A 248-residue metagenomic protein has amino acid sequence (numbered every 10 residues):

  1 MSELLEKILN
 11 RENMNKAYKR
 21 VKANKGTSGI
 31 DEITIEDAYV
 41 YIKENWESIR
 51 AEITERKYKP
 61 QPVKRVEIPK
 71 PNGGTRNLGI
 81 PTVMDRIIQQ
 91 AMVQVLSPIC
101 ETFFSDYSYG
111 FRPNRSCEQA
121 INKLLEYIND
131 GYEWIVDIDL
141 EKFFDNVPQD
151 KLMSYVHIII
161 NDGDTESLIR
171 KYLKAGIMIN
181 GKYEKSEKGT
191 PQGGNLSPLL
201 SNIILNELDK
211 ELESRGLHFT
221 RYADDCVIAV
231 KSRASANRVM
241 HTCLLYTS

Functional and structural regions predicted by a protein language model:
M1-I42: Non-catalytic, polymerase-adjacent accessory regions of viral genome-replication enzymes
N10-K16, E52-T75, V83, I87-L96 (+3 more regions): Reverse-transcriptase-like RNA-dependent polymerase core
A23-E36, Q61-I87, F103-S116, V136 (+2 more regions): Short, conserved non-catalytic motifs in the polymerase core
G26-T34, G79, E118-V156: Conserved catalytic palm subdomain of right-hand nucleotidyl-transferase polymerases, strongest for RNA-directed enzymes
D37-K59: Amphipathic alpha-helical blocks
E44, R86, Q90, Q94 (+7 more regions): Short, residue-level hotspots on alpha-helical faces of the histone-fold and other alpha-helical interaction modules
V93-S105, I128, W134, T165 (+2 more regions): Active-site palm subdomain of RNA-directed nucleic acid polymerases
Y246-T247: Conserved small/polar residues in nucleotide/adenosyl-binding loops
